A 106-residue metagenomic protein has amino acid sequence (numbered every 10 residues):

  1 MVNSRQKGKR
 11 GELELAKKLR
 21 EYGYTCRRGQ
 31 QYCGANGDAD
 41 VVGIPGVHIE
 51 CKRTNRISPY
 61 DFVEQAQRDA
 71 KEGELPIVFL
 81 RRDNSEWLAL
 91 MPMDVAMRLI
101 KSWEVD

Functional and structural regions predicted by a protein language model:
M1-D106: Catalytic phosphate/metal-binding cores of nucleic-acid and nucleotide-processing enzymes, i.e., regions that mediate
